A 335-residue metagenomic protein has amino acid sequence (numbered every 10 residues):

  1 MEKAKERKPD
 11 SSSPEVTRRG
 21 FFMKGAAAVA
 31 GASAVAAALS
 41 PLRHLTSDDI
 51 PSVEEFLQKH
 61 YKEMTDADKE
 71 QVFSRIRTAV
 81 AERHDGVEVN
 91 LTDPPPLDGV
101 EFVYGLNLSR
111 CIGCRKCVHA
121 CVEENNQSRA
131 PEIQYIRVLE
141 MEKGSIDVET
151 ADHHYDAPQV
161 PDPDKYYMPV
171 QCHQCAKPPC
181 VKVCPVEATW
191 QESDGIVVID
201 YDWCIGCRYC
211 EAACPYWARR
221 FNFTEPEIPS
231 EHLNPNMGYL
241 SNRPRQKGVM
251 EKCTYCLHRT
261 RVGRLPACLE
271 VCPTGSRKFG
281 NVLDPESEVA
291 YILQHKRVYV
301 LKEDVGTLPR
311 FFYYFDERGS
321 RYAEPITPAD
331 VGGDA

Functional and structural regions predicted by a protein language model:
K5-A30: N-terminal secretory signal peptides and thylakoid transit peptides that target proteins across membranes
S13-G20, V53-E54, Y61, C111 (+4 more regions): Twin-arginine (Tat) signal peptide motif
P14-G20, A36-F102, D304, D330 (+1 more regions): C-terminal segment of N-terminal export signals and the immediately downstream linker at the start of the mature
G86-V89, E124-P163, W190-W203, A218-G248 (+1 more regions): Non-heme iron-sulfur electron-transfer modules
V100-G113: Mature N-terminal segment immediately following signal peptide/propeptide cleavage in secreted/periplasmic
S109, H119, V170, P178 (+6 more regions): Cys/His-enriched microdomains
R115, V122-N125, A176, P185 (+5 more regions): Cys/His-coordinated zinc-binding microdomains
H258-A335: Long, compositionally biased charged/polar accessory segments in the mid-to-C-terminal portions of proteins
